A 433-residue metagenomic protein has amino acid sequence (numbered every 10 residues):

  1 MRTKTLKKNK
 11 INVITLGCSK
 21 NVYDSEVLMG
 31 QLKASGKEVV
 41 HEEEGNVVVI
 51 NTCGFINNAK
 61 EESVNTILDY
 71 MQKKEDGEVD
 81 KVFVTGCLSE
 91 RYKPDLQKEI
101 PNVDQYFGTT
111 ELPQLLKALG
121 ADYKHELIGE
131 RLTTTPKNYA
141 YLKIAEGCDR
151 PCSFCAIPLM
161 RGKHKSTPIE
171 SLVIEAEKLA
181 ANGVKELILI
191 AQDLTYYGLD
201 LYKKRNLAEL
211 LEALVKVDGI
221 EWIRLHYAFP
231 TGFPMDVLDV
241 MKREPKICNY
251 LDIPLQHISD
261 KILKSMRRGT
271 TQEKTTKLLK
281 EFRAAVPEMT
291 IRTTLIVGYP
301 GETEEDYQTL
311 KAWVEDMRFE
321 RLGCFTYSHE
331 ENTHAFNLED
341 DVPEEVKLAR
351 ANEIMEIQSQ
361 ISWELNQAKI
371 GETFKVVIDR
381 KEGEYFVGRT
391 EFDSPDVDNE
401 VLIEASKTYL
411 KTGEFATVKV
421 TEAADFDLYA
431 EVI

Functional and structural regions predicted by a protein language model:
M1-Y197, D236, I247, L251 (+5 more regions): Proteins enriched for Cys/Gly/acidic motifs involved in redox and nucleic-acid/cofactor modification
K10, E186, W222-R224, Y250-D252 (+4 more regions): Residues at or immediately flanking beta-strands
L16, P151, C155-G162, W222-T231 (+4 more regions): Conserved strand-turn element in the central/C-terminal portion of the radical SAM core barrel that lines
G54-A59, V184-E209, A213, V217 (+3 more regions): Conserved glycine-rich "GG(E/T)P / GGGxP" loop and the immediately following alpha-helix in the radical SAM core
L172, L189, L225, I253 (+5 more regions): Conserved, mostly hydrophobic/aromatic
A181, A208-E209, K216-I223, P234-L295: Radical SAM/AdoMet-radical enzyme domain recognition
Y202-V215, M235-N249, E302-E320, E344-A349 (+1 more regions): Short, electropositive alpha-helical surface patch
N337-I433: Terminal RNA-binding accessory module
